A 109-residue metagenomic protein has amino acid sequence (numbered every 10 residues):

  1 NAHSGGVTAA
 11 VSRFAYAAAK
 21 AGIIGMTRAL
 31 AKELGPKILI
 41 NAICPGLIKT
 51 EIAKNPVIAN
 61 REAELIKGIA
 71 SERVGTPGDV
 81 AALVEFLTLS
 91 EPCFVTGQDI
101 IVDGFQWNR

Functional and structural regions predicted by a protein language model:
H3: Residue(s) in the substrate-gating loop at a strand-loop-helix junction that position the organic substrate next
V7, C44-N55: Short, flexible catalytic-loop segment of classical short-chain dehydrogenase/reductase
T8, E85, T96-R109: Short C-terminal tail/terminal secondary-structure segment of NAD(P)H-dependent dehydrogenase/reductase domains
T8-F14, E72: Active-site loop immediately N-terminal to the catalytic Tyr-X3-Lys motif of short-chain dehydrogenase/reductase
A19, T27: Active-site helix of classical SDR
A31-P36, C93: Alpha-helical segment proximal to the catalytic Tyr-Lys
L39-P45, K49, T88, I101-D103: Conserved SDR Rossmann-fold cofactor-binding beta-strand/turn motif
I69-V80, E91: A conserved structural motif in NAD(P)-dependent oxidoreductases
